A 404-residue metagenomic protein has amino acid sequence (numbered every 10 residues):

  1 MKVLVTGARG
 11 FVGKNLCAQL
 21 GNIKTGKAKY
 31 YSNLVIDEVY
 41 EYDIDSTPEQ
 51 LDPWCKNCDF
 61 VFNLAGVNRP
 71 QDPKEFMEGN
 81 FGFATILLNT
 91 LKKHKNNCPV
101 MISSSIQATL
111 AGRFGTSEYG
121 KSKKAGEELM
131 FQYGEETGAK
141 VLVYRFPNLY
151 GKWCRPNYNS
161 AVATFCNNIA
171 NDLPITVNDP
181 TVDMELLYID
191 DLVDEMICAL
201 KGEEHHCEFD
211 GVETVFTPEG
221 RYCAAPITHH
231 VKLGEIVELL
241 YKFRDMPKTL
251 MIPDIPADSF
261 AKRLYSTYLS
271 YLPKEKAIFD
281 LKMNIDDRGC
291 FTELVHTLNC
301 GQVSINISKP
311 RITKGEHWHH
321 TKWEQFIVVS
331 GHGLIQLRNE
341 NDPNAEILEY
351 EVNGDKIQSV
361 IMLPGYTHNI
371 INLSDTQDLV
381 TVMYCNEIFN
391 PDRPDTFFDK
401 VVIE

Functional and structural regions predicted by a protein language model:
M1-G26: N-terminal Rossmann NAD(P)H-binding glycine-rich loop of SDR-like oxidoreductase domains
D43-I86, T90-H94, Q107-F114: NAD(P)H-binding glycine-rich loop region in Rossmannoid oxidoreductase-like domains and their noncatalytic homologs
T85-E127, G134-T137, V141-Y144: Conserved Rossmann-fold NAD(P)-dependent oxidoreductase catalytic core, especially the SDR/UDP-sugar
E128-W153, L173-V182: Conserved beta-loop-beta element that borders a ligand/cofactor-binding pocket
P147, T164-L187, C207, F216-P226: A conserved pocket-lining segment of Rossmann-fold NAD(P)-dependent short-chain dehydrogenase/reductase
P156-T164, T181-G202, H206, K232-G234 (+1 more regions): Substrate-positioning beta->alpha
C198, G202-M283: Mid/C-terminal beta-alpha module of Rossmann-like enzyme folds, strongest in SDR-family dehydrogenases/epimerases
E275-E316: A short glycine-rich, His/Asp/Glu-containing loop-to-beta-strand
